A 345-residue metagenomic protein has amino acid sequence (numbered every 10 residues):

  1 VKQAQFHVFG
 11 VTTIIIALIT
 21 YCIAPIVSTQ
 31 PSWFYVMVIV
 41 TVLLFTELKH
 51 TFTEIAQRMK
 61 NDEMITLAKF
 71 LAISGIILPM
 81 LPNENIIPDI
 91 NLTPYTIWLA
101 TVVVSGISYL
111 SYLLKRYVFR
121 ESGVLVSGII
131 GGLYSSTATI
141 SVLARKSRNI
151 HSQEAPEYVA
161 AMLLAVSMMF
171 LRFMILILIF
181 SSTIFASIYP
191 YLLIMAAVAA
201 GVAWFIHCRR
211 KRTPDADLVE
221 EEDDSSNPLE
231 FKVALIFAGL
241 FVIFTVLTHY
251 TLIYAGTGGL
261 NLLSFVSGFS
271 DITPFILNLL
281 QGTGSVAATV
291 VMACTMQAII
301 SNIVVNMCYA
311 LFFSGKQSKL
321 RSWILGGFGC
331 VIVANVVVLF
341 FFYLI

Functional and structural regions predicted by a protein language model:
V1-H7, T46-M59, Y109-R120, I140-H151 (+2 more regions): C-terminal ends of transmembrane helices
Q5-L18, M37-V38, M59-K69, T93-W98 (+5 more regions): Cytoplasmic-side transmembrane-helix entry/capping segments in multi-pass membrane proteins
Q5-V11, V42-L67, H151-Q153, A203-L235: Intrinsically disordered, low-complexity non-transmembrane regions of multi-pass membrane transporters
Q30-L43, L92-V103, G128-L133, M162-L163 (+3 more regions): Structural signature of hydrophobic alpha-helical transmembrane segments
D62-L125, R209-G268, Y343-L344: Selected transmembrane alpha-helices and immediately adjacent juxtamembrane segments of polytopic inner-membrane
L133-S135, S141-H151, A161-F170, L178-T183 (+2 more regions): Membrane-interfacial helix-loop connectors
C308-I332: Interfacial loop-to-transmembrane junctions
V336-I345: Juxtamembrane boundary at the C-terminal end of a transmembrane helix
